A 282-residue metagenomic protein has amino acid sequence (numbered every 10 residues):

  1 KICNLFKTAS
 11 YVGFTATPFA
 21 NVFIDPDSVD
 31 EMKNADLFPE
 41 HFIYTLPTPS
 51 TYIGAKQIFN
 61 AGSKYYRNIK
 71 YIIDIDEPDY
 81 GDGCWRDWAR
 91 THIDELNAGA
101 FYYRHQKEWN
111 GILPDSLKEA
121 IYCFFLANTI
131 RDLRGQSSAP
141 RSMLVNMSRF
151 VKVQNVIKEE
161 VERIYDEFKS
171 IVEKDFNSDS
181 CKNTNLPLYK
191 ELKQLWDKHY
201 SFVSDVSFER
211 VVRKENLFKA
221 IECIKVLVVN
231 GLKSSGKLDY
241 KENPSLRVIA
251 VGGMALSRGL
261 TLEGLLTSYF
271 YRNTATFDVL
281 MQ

Functional and structural regions predicted by a protein language model:
K1, G13-F14, V248, G253 (+1 more regions): Subunit-assembly interface segments of extracellular/virion macromolecular structures
K1, S116, I130-I249: Conserved C-terminal RecA-like helicase domain
K1-P114, E119-I130, S142, S178-L186: Conserved P-loop NTPase catalytic core
I2-A9, N34-L37, G135-Q136, E167-V172 (+2 more regions): Secondary-structure transition/capping motifs at alpha-helix termini and the adjoining loop/turn into the next element
T17-N21, S50-I53, R149-K152, L256-S257 (+1 more regions): Conserved nucleotide-binding/hydrolysis micro-motifs of P-loop NTPases
F23-D27, Q57-I58, N155-E159, D239 (+2 more regions): Short acidic, glycine/serine/threonine-rich loops at helix termini
V248-V251, L256-R272: A short beta-strand element within the Helicase C-terminal
Y269, A275-Q282: Conserved SF2 helicase motif VI
